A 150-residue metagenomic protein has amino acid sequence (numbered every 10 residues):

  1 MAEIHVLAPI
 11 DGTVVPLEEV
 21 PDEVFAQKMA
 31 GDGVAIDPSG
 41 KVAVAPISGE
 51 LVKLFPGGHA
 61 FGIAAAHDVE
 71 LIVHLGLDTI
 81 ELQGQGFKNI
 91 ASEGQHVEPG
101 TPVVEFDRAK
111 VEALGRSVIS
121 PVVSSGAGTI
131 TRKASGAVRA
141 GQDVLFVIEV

Functional and structural regions predicted by a protein language model:
M1-V150: Contiguous, well-folded functional domains in the mature portion of proteins
